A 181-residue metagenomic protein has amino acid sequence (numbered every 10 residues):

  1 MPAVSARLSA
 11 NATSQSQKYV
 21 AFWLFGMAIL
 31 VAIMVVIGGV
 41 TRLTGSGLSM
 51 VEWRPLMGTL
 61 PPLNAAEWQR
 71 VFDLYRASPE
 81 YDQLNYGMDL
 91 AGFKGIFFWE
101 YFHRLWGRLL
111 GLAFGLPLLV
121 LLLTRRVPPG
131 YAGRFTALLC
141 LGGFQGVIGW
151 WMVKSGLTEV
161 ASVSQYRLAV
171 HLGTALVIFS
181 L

Functional and structural regions predicted by a protein language model:
M1-Q17: Short, Lys/Arg-rich, polar N-terminal cytosolic tail immediately upstream of the first transmembrane signal-anchor
V20-T59: N-terminal signal-anchor transmembrane alpha helix
F22, P129-G142: Membrane-interfacial loop-to-transmembrane alpha-helix junctions, especially the N-terminal start
T41-M50, V147-L168: Interfacial helix-loop-helix junctions of multi-pass membrane proteins
V51-D82: Long, glycine/tryptophan/cysteine-rich extracytoplasmic
T59-P62, F93-L105, A161-T174: Short aromatic-rich membrane-water interface segments that cap or initiate transmembrane helices in multi-pass membrane
L74-F114: Individual transmembrane alpha-helix segments
L110-L116, L172-L181: Hydrophobic cores of alpha-helical transmembrane segments in multi-pass inner/ER membrane proteins, independent
